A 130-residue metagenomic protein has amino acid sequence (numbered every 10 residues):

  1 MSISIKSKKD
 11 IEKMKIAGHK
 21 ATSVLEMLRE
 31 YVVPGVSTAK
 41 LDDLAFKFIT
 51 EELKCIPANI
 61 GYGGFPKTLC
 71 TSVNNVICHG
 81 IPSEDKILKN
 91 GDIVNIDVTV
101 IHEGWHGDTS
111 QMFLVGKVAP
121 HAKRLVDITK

Functional and structural regions predicted by a protein language model:
M1-K130: Active-site neighborhoods and metal-handling regions in enzymes and metal-associated proteins
